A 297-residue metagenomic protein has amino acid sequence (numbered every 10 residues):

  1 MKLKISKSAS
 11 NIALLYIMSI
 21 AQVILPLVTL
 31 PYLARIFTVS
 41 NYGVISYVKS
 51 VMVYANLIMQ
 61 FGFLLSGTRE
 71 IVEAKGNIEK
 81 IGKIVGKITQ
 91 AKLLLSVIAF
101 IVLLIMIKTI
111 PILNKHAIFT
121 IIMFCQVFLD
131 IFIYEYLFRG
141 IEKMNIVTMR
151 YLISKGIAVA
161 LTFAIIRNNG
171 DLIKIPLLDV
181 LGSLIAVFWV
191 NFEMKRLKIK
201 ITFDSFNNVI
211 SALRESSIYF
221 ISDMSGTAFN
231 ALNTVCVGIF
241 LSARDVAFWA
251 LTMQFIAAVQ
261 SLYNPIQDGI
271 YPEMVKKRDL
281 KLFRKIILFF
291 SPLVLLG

Functional and structural regions predicted by a protein language model:
M1-S8: Short, Lys/Arg-rich, polar N-terminal cytosolic tail immediately upstream of the first transmembrane signal-anchor
N11-P26, V147, I153-A158, I175-M194 (+1 more regions): Transmembrane helical elements of multi-pass membrane transporters/channels
L15, Y42, I84, I88 (+5 more regions): Alpha-helical transmembrane segments and their helix-entry boundary regions
I20, L27, M59-Q60, L65 (+4 more regions): Alpha-helical transmembrane segments of multi-pass membrane transport and lipid-handling proteins
I36-V39, L113, G140-I141, N168-N169 (+2 more regions): Helix-loop interface residues and adjacent transmembrane-helix termini in multi-pass membrane transporters, primarily
Q60-G76, I256-D279: Helix-loop junctions and terminal segments of transmembrane helices in multi-pass membrane transport/translocation
A91-I221: Hydrophobic transmembrane helix module of multi-pass membrane transport proteins
S211-D223, K277-L295: Membrane-water interface at loop-to-transmembrane-helix junctions
